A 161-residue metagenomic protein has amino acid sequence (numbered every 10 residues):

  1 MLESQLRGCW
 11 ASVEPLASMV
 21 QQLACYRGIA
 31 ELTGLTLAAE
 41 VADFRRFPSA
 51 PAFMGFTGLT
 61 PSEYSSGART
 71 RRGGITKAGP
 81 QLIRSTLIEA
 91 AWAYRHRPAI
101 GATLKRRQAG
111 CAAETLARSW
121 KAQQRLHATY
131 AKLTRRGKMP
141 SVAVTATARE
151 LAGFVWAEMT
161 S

Functional and structural regions predicted by a protein language model:
M1-S161: A detector of single, family-specific signature residues that are central to catalytic or substrate-handling motifs
